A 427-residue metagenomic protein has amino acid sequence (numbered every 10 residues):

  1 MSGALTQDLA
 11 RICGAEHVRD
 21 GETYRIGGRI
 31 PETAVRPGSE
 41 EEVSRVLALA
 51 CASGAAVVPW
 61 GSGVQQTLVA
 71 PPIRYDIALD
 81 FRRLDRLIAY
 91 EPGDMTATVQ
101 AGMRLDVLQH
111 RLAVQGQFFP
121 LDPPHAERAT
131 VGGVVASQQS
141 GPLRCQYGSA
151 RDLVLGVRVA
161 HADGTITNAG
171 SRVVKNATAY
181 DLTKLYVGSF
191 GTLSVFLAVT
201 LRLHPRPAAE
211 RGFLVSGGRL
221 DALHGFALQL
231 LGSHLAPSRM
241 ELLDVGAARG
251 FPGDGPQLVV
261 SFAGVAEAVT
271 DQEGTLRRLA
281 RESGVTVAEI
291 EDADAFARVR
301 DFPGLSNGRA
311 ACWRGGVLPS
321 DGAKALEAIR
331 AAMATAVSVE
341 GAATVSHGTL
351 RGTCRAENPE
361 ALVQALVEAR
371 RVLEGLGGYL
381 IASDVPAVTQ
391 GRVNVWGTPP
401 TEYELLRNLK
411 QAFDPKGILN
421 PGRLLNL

Functional and structural regions predicted by a protein language model:
M1, L214-A222, A266-E267, R314-K324 (+1 more regions): Short, surface-exposed ligand-recognition loops at beta-strand->loop->(often short) alpha-helix junctions that present
M1-E22: N-terminal basic/disordered segments at the start of proteins
L9, R25-V58, Y75, F81-H125 (+5 more regions): N-terminal glycine-rich flavin-associated loop
R29, G38, W60-S62, T67-R82 (+4 more regions): Conserved glycine-rich FAD pyrophosphate-binding loop
T33, G253-A263, H347-R355: A generic structural motif
C51, A113, L231, R281 (+1 more regions): Anion (oxyanion) recognition and catalysis
A56, F118, A236, T286 (+1 more regions): Residue-level detector of anion-binding/catalytic polar loops
A136, L155-R309: C-terminal substrate-binding/cap subdomain adjacent to the FAD-binding core in PCMH-type and related FAD-linked
